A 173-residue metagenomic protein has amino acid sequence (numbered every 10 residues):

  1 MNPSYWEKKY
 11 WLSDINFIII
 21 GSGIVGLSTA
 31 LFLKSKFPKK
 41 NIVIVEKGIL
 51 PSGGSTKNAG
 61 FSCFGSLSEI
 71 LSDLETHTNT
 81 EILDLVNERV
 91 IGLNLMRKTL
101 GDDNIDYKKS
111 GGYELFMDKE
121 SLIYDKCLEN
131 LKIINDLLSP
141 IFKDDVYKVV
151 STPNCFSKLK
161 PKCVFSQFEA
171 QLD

Functional and structural regions predicted by a protein language model:
M1-F17, S35-K36, K40-N41: Extreme N-terminal leader/targeting segments of oxidoreductases
G21-L27, K47: Glycine-rich Rossmann-fold phosphate-binding loop(s) that bind the pyrophosphate of adenine dinucleotide cofactors
K34-K57: Glycine-rich FAD pyrophosphate-binding loop
G53, K57-N87: Glycine-rich active-site loop/strand segments that organize a redox cofactor
S68-L74, K98-S110, E114-D173: Flavin (FAD/FMN) cofactor-binding and adjacent substrate-gating region of FAD-dependent oxidoreductase domains
V86-L95, C127: N-terminal FAD cofactor-binding segment of flavoenzymes
